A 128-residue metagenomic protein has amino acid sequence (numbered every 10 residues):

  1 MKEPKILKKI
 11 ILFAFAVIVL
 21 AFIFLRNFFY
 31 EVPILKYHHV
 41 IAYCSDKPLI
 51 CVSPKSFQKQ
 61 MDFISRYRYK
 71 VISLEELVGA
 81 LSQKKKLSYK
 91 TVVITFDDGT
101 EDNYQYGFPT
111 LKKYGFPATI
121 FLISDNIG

Functional and structural regions predicted by a protein language model:
M1-L7: N-terminal Lys/Arg-rich, disordered targeting/topogenic segments
I10-R26: Hydrophobic membrane-insertion alpha-helices, especially the h-region of bacterial N-terminal signal peptides
E31, A42-C44, P48-M61, S65-G128: Active-site beta->alpha N-cap acidic-glycine motif
K36-V40: Short loop/turn segments at strand-loop or loop-helix junctions that form parts of catalytic or ligand-binding pockets
